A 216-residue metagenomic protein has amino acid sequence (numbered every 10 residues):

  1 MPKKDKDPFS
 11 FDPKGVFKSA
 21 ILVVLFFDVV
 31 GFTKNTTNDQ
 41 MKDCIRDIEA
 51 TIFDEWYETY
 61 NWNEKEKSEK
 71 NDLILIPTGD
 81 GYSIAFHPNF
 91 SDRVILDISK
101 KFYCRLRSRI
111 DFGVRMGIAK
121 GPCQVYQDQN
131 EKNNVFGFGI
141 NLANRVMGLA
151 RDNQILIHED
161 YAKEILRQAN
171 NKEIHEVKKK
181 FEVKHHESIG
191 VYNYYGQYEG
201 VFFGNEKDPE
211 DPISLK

Functional and structural regions predicted by a protein language model:
M1-V16, D152-K216: Intrinsically disordered, glycine/charged-rich C-terminal tails and inter-domain linkers that flank nucleotidyl cyclase
D5-F90: Catalytic NTP-binding/metal-coordinating core of nucleotidyl cyclase/transferase enzymes
V30, G121-C123, N141, D160: Alpha-helix/helix-capping structural signal
D43, D47, D97, G137-N141: A general alpha-helical scaffold signature found inside nucleotide-binding enzyme cores
N61-R93, R105-F138: Catalytic core of nucleotidyl cyclases, primarily class III adenylyl/guanylyl cyclases
V94, K132, L142-R145, D160 (+1 more regions): Domain-wide signal for the mature, well-folded portions of proteins, strongly enriched in nucleus-encoded organellar
I95-Y103: Short amphipathic alpha-helices in soluble, non-transmembrane regions that often serve as interface/regulatory elements
F102-Y103, G139-L149, D160-E164, Q168: Short, charged, amphipathic alpha-helix that recurs within catalytic cores of restriction-modification and other
